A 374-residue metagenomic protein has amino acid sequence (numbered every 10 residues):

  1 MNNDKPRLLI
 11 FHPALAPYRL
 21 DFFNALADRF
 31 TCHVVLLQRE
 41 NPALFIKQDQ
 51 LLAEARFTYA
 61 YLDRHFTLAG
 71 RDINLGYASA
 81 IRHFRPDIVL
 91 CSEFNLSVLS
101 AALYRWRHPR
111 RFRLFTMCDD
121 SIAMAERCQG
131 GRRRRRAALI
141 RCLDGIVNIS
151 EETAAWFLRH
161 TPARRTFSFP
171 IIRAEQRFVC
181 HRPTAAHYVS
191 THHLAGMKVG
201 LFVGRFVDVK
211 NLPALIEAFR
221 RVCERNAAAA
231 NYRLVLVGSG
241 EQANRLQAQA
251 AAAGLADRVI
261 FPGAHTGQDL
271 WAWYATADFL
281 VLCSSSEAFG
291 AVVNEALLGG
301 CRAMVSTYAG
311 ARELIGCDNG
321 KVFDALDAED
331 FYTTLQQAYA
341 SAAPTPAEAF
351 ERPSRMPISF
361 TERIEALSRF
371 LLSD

Functional and structural regions predicted by a protein language model:
L9, V189, H193-K210, I216-F219: Conserved donor-binding/catalytic core segment of Leloir-type glycosyltransferases
S97, F112-G130, C142-G145: A short, histidine- and acid-enriched strand-loop-helix "catalytic/donor-clamping" loop that lines the nucleotide-sugar
A137-T184, L194: Donor nucleotide-sugar binding/catalytic pocket of nucleotide-sugar-dependent glycosyltransferases
A264-H265, A272-A277: Short alpha-helical donor nucleotide-sugar binding micro-motif in glycosyltransferases
S285: Aromatic "clamp/platform" in nucleotide-sugar-dependent glycosyltransferases that forms part of the donor/acceptor
R302-V305: Short hydrophobic beta-strand element within catalytic cores of glycosyltransferases and related nucleotide-activated
C317, K321-E329, Q336-A342: Conserved acidic donor-binding segment of nucleotide-sugar-dependent glycosyltransferases
A343-L372: A charged, aromatic-enriched C-terminal amphipathic alpha-helix characteristic of glycosyltransferases across folds
